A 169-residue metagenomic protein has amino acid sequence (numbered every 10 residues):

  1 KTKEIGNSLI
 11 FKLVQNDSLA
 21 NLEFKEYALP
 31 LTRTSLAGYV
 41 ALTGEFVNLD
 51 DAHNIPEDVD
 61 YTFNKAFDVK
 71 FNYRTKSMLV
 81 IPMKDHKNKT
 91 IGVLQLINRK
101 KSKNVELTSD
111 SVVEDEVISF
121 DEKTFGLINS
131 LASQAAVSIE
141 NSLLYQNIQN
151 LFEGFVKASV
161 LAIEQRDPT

Functional and structural regions predicted by a protein language model:
K1-T32, N54-I55: GAF sensory/regulatory domain recognition with acknowledged cross-activation on helical regulatory dimers
V14, A52, M83, R99: Hydrophobic pocket-lining residues within nucleotide cofactor-binding pockets
L19, D50-S77, K103-V117: Signal-transducing coupling segments at domain and membrane junctions
L22, V112-I118, V160-R166: Short hinge/gating elements
Y39-F46, V93, S102, T124-N147 (+1 more regions): Signal-transmission/dimerization alpha-helices at domain junctions
R74, K89-I91, I97-S130: Regulatory loop-to-helix N-cap segments in sensory/regulatory domains that couple ligand/signal detection
K76-D85, G92: A short, aliphatic-rich beta-strand micro-motif
L151-T169: Histidine- and acidic-residue-rich, metal-dependent catalytic cores
